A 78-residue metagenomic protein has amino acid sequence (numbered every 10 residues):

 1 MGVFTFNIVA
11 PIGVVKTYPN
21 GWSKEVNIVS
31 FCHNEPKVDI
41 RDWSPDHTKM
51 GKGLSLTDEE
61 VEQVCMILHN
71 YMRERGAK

Functional and structural regions predicted by a protein language model:
M1-K78: Positively charged, low-complexity terminal tracts and the immediately adjacent first secondary-structure elements
